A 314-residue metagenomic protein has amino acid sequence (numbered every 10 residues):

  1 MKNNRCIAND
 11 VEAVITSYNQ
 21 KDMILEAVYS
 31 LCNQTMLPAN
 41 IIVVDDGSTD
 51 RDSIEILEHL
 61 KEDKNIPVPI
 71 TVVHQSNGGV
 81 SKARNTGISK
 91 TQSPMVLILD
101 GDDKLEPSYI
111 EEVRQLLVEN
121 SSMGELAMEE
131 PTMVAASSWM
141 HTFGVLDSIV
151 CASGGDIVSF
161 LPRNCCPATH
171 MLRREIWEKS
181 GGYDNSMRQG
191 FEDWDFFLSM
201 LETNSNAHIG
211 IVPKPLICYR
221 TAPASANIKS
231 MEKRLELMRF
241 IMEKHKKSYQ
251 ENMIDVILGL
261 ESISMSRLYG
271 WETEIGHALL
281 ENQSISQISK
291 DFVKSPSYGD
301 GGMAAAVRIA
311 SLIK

Functional and structural regions predicted by a protein language model:
M1-C32: N-proximal low-complexity "stem/linker" segments adjacent to membrane-targeting elements
K2-I7, D195, E202-K314: C-terminal subregions of glycosyltransferases and related glycan-biosynthesis enzymes
V28-H74: Acidic donor-binding segment of Leloir-type glycosyltransferases
Q75-T91: Glycine-rich, basic loop-to-helix element that forms the pyrophosphate-binding segment of sugar-nucleotide handling
V96: Short aromatic/hydrophobic "clamp" motif used to bind/position activated sugar donors
S108-I149: Conserved donor NDP-sugar-binding/catalytic core segment of glycosyltransferases
G155-M171: A recurrent flexible, glycine/aromatic-enriched loop bordering the glycosyltransferase active site that acts as
Q189-F196: Acidic donor-binding loop at a coil-to-helix junction in glycosyltransferase catalytic cores that engages
